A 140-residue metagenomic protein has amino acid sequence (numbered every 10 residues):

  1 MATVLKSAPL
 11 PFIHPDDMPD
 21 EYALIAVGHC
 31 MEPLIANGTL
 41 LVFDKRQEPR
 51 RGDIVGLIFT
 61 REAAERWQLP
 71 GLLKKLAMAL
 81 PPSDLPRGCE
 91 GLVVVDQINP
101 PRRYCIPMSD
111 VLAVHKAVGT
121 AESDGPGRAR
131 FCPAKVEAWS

Functional and structural regions predicted by a protein language model:
S7-H14: Short, positively charged
D17-S140: Acidic/glycine-rich C-terminal interaction modules and beta/coil loop segments that lie outside canonical DNA-binding
